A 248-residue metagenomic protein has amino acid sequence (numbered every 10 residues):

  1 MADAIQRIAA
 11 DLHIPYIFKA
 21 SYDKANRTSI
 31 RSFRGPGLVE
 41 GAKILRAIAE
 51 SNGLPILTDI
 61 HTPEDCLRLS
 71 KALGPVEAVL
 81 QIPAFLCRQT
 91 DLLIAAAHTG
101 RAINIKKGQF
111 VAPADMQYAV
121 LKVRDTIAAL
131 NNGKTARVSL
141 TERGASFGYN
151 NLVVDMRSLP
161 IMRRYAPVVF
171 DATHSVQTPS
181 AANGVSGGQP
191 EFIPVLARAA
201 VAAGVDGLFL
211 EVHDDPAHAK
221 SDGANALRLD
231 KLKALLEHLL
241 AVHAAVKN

Functional and structural regions predicted by a protein language model:
A2, Q6, C66-F85, T90-T99 (+1 more regions): A short alpha/beta connector and helix-capping loop motif
D3-L12, R31-L57, A96-A102, S158-V168 (+2 more regions): Alpha-helix-loop-beta-strand connector modules within alpha/beta enzyme cores
P15-K19, P55-L57, E77-V79, A102-N104 (+3 more regions): Structural preference for beta-strand elements that scaffold enzyme active sites
F18, L69, I105, M162 (+3 more regions): Conserved, mostly hydrophobic/aromatic
A20-Q81, Q89-L92: N-terminal active-site wall of soluble small-molecule enzyme domains
S21-A25, H61-P63, F85, G108-F110 (+4 more regions): Active-site beta-loop-alpha junctions enriched in small/polar residues
K24-T28, P75-A78, I82-I161: Conserved anion-binding
R31-V39, L86, Y149-M156, S175-V201 (+1 more regions): Active-site-adjacent loop and "lid" segments of alpha/beta metabolic enzymes
